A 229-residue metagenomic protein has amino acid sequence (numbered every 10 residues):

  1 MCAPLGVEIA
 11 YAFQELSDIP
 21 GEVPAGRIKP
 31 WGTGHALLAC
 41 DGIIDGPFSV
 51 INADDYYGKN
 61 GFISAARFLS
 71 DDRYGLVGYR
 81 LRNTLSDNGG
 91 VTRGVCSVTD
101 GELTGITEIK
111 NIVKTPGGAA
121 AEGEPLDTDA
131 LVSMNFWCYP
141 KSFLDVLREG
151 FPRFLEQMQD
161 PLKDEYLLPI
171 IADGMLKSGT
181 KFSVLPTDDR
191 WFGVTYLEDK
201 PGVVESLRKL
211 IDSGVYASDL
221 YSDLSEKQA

Functional and structural regions predicted by a protein language model:
M1-V50: Conserved N-terminal catalytic core of the sugar/cofactor nucleotidyltransferase
L16-G21, R82-T84, I112-K114, W191-F192: A short acidic, often aromatic-flanked loop/helix-cap motif at beta-alpha or helix-coil junctions that lines enzyme
G21-P30, G89-G94, E198-G202: Short, surface-exposed amphipathic charged segments that create phosphate/polyanion-binding patches used for binding
G26-P47, Y56-I63, S70, R82-G89: Domain-scale recognition of functional cores that engage charged ligands
A53: Short acidic donor-binding/metal-coordinating loop in glycosyltransferase active sites
G58-W137, K141: Conserved core of the sugar-phosphate nucleotidyltransferase
R148-T180: A C-terminal functional module that forms or caps the active site or interfaces directly with catalytic machinery
K177, K181, D189-A229: Hydrophobic helical membrane-anchoring modules
